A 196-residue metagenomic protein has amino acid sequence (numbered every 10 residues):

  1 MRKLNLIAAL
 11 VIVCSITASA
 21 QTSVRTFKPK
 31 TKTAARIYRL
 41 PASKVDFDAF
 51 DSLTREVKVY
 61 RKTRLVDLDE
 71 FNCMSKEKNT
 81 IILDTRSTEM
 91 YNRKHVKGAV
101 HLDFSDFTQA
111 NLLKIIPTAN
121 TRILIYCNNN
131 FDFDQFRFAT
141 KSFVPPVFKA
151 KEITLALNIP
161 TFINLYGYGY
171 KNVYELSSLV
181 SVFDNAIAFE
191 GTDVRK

Functional and structural regions predicted by a protein language model:
M1-R2: N-terminal secretory signal peptides that target proteins for export/translocation
N5, L10-S19: Hydrophobic h-region of N-terminal signal peptides that target proteins for export in Gram-negative bacteria
L10, V100, Y174-E175: A generic structural-conservation signal
T17-M90, I187-K196: Flexible, polar/low-complexity N-terminal or interdomain linker segments that lie immediately upstream of folded
T54-V66, E70-A139, F143-K149: Positively charged, proline/Ser/Thr-rich regional signature most characteristic of the Rhodanese/CDC25-like
Y91, R122, E175, V182 (+1 more regions): His-Asp-centered catalytic microenvironments across diverse enzyme cores, prominently the transglutaminase-like
D134-Q135, T161, S181, T192-V194: General detector of folded, globular domains
V144-N185: A short glycine-rich beta-strand->turn/loop micro-motif centered on a GG-aromatic cluster
